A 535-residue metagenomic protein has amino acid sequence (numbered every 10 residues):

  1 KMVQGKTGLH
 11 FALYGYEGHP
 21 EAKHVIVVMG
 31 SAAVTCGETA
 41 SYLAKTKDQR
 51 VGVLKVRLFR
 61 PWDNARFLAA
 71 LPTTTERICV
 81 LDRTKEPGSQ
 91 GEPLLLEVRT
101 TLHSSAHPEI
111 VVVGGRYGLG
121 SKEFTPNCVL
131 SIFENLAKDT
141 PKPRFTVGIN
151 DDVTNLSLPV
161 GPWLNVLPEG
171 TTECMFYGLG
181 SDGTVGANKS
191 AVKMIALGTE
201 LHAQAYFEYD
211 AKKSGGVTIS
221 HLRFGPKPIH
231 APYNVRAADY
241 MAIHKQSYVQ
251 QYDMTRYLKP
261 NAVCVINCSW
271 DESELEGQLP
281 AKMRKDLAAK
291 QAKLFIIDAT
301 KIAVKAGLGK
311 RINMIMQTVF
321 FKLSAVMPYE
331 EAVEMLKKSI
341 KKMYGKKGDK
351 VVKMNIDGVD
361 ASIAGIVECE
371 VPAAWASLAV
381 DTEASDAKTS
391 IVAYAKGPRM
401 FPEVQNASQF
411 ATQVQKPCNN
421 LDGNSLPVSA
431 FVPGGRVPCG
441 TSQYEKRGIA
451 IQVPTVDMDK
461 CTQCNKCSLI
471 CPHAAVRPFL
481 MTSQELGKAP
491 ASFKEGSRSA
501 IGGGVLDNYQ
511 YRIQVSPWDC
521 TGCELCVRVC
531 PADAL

Functional and structural regions predicted by a protein language model:
M2, K6, T39-T46, A70 (+15 more regions): Generic, well-ordered alpha-helical scaffold segments in large soluble proteins
M2-G148, H221-R223, A238-Y240, V263-N313 (+1 more regions): Thiamine diphosphate
M2-V25, G37, S157-T171, T441-Y444 (+1 more regions): Glycine-/acidic-rich phosphate or pyrophosphate-binding loops and their flanking alpha/beta elements
A12, V34-T39, K45-L54, D63-R66 (+11 more regions): Extended hydrophobic-aromatic, low-complexity segments
Y16-P20, A70-T73, S105-H107, D139 (+8 more regions): Solvent-exposed alpha-helices and their adjacent loops that cap or buttress functional pockets in soluble metabolic
P61-R66, R77, L81-E92, G170-G180 (+2 more regions): Active-site cofactor/cluster-binding pocket
V80-L158, F224-W270, Q278-K282, L294 (+3 more regions): Phosphate/diphosphate-binding loops
G345-C520, V527-A534: Ferredoxin-type iron-sulfur electron-transfer modules and their immediate structural context
